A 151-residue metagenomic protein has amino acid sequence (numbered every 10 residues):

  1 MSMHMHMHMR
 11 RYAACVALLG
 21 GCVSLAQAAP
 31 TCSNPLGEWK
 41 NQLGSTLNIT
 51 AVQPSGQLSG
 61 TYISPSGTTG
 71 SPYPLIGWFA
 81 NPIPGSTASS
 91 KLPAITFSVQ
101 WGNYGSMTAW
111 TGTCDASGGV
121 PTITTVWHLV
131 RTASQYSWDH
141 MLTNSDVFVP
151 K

Functional and structural regions predicted by a protein language model:
S2-A14: Bacterial N-terminal signal peptides that target proteins for export
H8-M9, S89, G119, L129: Intrinsically disordered, low-complexity sequence elements enriched in Ser/Thr/Gly/Pro
C15-V23: Bacterial N-terminal signal peptides
A26-P30: Boundary at the C-terminal end of the N-terminal hydrophobic targeting segment
C32-G118, Y136, T143: Central antiparallel beta-sheet cores of small beta-barrel/beta-sandwich binding domains
L75, F79, T122-K151: Edge beta-strand at a domain terminus
